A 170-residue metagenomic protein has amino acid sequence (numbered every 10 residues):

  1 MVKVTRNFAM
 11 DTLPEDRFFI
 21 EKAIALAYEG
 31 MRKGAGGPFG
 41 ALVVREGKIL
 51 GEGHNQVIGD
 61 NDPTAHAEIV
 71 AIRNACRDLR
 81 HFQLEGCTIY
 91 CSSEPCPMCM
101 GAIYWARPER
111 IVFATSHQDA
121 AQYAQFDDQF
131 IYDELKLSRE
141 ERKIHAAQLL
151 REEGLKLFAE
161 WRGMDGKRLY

Functional and structural regions predicted by a protein language model:
M1-R32, P95, A102-Y170: Zinc-dependent deaminase
L13, V57-I58: A short, polar/acidic, helix/strand-boundary loop motif
A35-F39, E85: Short, basic and Ser/Thr-rich N-terminal targeting/leader segments
P38-G47: Short beta-strand scaffold segments in enzyme catalytic cores
L50-V57: Short beta->alpha transition motifs characteristic of CBS
V57, C91, T115: Residues that line or immediately flank small-molecule/substrate-binding pockets and catalytic motifs
N61-A65, I69-A106: Helix-adjacent hinge/juxtasegments
